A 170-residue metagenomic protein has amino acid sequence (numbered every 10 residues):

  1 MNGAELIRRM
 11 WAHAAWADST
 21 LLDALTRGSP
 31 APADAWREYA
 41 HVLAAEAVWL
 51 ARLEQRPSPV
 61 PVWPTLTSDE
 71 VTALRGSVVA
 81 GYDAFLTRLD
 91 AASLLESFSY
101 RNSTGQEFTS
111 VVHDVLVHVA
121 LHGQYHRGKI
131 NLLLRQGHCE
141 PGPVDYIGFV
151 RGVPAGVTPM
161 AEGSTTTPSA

Functional and structural regions predicted by a protein language model:
M1-E5: Short, charged, low-complexity loops and linkers
R8-P64, S103-T166, A170: Short, contiguous alpha-helical
S58-R101: Helix-adjacent hinge/juxtasegments
